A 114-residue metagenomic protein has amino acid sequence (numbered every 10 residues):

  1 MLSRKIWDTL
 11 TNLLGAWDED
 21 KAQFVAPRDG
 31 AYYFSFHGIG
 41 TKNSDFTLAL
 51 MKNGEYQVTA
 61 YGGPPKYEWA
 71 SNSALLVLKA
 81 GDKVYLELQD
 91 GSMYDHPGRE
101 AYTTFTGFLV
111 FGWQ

Functional and structural regions predicted by a protein language model:
M1-Q114: Extracellular jelly-roll beta-sandwich "head" domains, especially the C-terminal globular C1q domain
